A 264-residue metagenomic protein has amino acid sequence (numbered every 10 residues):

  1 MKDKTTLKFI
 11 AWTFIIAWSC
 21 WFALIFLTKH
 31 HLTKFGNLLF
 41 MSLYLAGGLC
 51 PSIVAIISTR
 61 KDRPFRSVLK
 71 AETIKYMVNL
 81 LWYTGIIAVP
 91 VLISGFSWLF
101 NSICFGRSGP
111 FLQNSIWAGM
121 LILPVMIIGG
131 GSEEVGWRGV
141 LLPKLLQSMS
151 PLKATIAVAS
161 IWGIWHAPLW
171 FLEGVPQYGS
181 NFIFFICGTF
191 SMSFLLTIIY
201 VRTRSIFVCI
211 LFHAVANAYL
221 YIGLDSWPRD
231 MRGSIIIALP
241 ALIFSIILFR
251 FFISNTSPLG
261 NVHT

Functional and structural regions predicted by a protein language model:
M1-A11: N-terminal membrane topogenic signal
I10-T13, S19-K61, L81-I86, G109-L112 (+2 more regions): Alpha-helical transmembrane segments in multi-pass membrane proteins
F14, L49, I87, G119 (+8 more regions): Residue-level signature of the transmembrane alpha-helical core of multi-pass small-molecule transporters
I15-F22, P90-F96, S160-L169, A214-G223: Aromatic-anchored segments of alpha-helical transmembrane domains
H31, R60, F212-T264: C-terminal membrane module of polytopic membrane proteins
H31-S42, R66-R138, L142-S148, G174-N181 (+1 more regions): Juxtamembrane helix-loop-helix connectors linking adjacent transmembrane helices in multi-pass membrane enzymes
S132-A159, V201-V208: Membrane-interface helix/loop boundary segments of multi-pass membrane proteins
S180-I236: Functionally important transmembrane alpha-helices
